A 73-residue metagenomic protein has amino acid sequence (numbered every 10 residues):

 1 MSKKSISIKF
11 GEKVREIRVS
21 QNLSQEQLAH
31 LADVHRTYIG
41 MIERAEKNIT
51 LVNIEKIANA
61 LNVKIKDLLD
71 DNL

Functional and structural regions predicted by a protein language model:
M1-K9: A detector for short, charged/polar N-terminal pre-domain segments
E12-H30: Short basic helix-loop element that most often maps to the first helix and adjoining turn of HTH DNA-binding modules
V14, L28-A29, I39-I42, L68: Conserved hydrophobic/aromatic packing and binding residues within compact polymer-binding modules
V34-K47: Recognition helix of helix-turn-helix/homeodomain-like DNA-binding domains that insert into the DNA major groove
E46-K56: Short, basic-rich loop-to-helix N-cap that marks the start of a DNA-contacting helix
I54-A58, L68-L69: Hydrophobic micro-packing sites on short alpha-helices
N62-L73: Short C-terminal boundary/hinge segments that cap the last helix of small helical domains
